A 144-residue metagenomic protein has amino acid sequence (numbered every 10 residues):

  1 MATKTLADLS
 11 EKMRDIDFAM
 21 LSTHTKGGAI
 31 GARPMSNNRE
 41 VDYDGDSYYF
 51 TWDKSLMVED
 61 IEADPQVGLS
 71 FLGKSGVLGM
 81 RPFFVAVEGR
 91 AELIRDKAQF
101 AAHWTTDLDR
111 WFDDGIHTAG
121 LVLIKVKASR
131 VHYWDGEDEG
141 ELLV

Functional and structural regions predicted by a protein language model:
M1, T25-G27, D46-Y48: Short, flexible loop segments at the rims of nucleotide/cofactor-binding pockets, characterized by
A2, F83-V144: Charged, gly/pro-rich active-site loop segments
A2-K12, I16-A19, G31-R33, L78: Membrane-topology and secretion signals of cell-surface/extracellular proteins
E11-G27, V67-F71: A short, Trp-centered hydrophobic/proline-enriched beta-strand micro-motif
I16-F18, G45-S47, D64-V67, P82 (+2 more regions): Short, surface-exposed beta-edge/turn micro-motifs
T23-T25, L72-K74, G115-A119: A short, aromatic/hydrophobic, helix- or strand-capping loop or linear motif that either lines the entrance/gate
E40-M80: A short mixed-secondary-structure module that forms the rim of ligand-binding clefts
